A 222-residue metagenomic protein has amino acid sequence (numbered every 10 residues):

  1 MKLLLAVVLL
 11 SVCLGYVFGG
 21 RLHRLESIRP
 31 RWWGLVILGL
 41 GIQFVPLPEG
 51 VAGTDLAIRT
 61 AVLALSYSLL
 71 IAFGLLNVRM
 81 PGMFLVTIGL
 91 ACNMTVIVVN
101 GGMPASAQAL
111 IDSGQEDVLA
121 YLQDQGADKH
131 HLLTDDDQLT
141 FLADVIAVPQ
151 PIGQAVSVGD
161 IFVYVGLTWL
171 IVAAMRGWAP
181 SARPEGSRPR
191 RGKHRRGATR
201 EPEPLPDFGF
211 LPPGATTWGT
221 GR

Functional and structural regions predicted by a protein language model:
M1-S66: Transmembrane alpha-helical insertion/packing segments
L10, L38-V45, L65-S68, L85-T95 (+1 more regions): Lipid-exposed faces of alpha-helical membrane segments in multi-pass integral membrane proteins
V12-L22, F73-P81, I171-W178: Structural signal for the C-terminal ends of transmembrane alpha-helices and the immediately following loop
A52-L56, P81-V86, M103-S113: A cytosolic-side transmembrane-helix exit/cap motif
I58-L65, A155-V165: Membrane-interface loop-to-helix entry segments
L69-V99, P104: Interfacial segments of alpha-helical transmembrane regions
I111-A155: Extracytosolic (periplasmic/ER-lumenal) interhelical loops and adjacent juxtamembrane/interface segments of multi-pass
G186-R222: Long, low-complexity, intrinsically disordered cytosolic termini of multi-pass membrane proteins
